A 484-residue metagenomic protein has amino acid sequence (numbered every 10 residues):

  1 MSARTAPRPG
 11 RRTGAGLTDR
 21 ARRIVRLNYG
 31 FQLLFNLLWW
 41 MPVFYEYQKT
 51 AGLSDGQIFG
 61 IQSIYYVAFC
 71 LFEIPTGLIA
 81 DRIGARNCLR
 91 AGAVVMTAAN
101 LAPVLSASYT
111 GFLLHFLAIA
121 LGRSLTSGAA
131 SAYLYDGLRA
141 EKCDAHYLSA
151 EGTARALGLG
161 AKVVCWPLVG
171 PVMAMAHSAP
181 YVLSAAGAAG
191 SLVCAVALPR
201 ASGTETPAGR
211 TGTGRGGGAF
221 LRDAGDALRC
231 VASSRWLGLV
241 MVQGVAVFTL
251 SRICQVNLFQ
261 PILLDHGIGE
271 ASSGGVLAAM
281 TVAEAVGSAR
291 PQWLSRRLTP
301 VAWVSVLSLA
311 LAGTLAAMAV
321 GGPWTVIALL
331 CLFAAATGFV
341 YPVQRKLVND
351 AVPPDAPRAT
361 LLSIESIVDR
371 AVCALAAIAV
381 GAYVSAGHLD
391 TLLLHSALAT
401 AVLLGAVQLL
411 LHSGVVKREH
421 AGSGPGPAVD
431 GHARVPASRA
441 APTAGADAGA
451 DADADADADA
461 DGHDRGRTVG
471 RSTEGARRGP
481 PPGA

Functional and structural regions predicted by a protein language model:
A3-R22, P199-V242, G426-H432: Juxtamembrane intracellular "pre-TM" segments in multi-pass secondary transporters
G14-L71, S234-M280: Helix-loop boundary and gating motifs at the non-cytosolic
L33, A99, T110-T126, A246 (+1 more regions): Hydrophobic core of transmembrane alpha-helices in multi-pass small-molecule transporters, especially MFS/SLC-type
D55-G56, E141-A154, E270-A271, P354-E365: Loop-to-transmembrane helix entry/capping segments in MFS-fold secondary transporters and related SLC/MFSD carriers
I61-Q62, C70-I74, R86-N87, N257-H432 (+2 more regions): C-terminal transmembrane bundle of multi-pass solute transporters/carriers
V94-S108, L309-G322: C-terminal ends and interior cores of transmembrane alpha-helices in multi-pass membrane transporters/permeases
L117-L159: Cytoplasmic helix-loop-helix junction between adjacent transmembrane helices in 12-TM secondary transporters
A179-A197, L393-L409: Symmetry-related core transmembrane helices of the 12-TM Major Facilitator Superfamily/SLC fold
